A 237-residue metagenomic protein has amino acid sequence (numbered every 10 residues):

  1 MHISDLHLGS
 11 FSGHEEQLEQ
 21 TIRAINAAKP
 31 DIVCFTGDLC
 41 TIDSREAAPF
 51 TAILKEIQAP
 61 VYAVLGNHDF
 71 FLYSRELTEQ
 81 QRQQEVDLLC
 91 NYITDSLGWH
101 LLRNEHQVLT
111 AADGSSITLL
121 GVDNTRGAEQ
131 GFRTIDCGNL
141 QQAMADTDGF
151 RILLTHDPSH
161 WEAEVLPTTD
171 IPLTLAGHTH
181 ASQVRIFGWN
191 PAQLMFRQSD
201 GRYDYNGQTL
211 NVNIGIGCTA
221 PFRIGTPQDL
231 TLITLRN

Functional and structural regions predicted by a protein language model:
M1-S10, S116-T125, I152-H156, T209-G215: Active-site-proximal beta-strand elements of phosphoester/diester hydrolases
H2-E16, C40-I42, F71-Q84, A128-R133 (+2 more regions): Acidic/histidine-rich helix-loop elements that form or flank divalent-metal/phosphate-binding sites at the catalytic
I3-S4, I32-D38, V61-N67, L102-N104 (+3 more regions): Active-site neighborhood of phospho(di)ester-bond hydrolases with catalytic His/Asp-centered motifs
L8, L39-I42, N67-F71, Q107-L109 (+4 more regions): Solvent-exposed loop/turn segments at secondary-structure junctions within structured extracellular/periplasmic domains
E16-T110: Core catalytic region of metal-dependent phosphoesterases/phosphodiesterases, especially metallo-beta-lactamase-like
A28, I53-Q58, M144-T147, V165-T169: Short, conserved loop/helix-junction motifs that constitute active-site signature segments in enzyme catalytic cores
Y73-W99, A111-R151, W161: Binuclear metal-dependent hydrolase catalytic cores centered on His/Asp/Glu-rich metal-binding motifs
I152, P158-N237: Conserved beta-sheet core of the metallophosphoesterase superfamily
